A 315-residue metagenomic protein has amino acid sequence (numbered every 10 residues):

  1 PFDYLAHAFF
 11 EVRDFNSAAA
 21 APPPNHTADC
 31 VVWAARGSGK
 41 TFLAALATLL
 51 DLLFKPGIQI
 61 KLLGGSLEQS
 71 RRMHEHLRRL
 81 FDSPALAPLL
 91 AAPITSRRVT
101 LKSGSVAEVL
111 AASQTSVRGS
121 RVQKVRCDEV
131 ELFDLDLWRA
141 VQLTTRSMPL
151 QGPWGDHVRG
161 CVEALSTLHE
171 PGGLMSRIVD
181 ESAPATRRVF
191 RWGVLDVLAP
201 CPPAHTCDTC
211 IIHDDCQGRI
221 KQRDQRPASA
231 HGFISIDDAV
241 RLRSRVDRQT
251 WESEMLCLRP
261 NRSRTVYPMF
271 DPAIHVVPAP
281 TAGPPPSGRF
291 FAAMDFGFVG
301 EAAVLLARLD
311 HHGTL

Functional and structural regions predicted by a protein language model:
P1-C30: Conserved pre-motif I regulatory segment
N25-A47: Walker A/P-loop
I58-L77: Conserved Walker A/P-loop ATP-binding site and its immediately adjacent core in helicase/helicase-like ATPase domains
E75-Q123: Inter-Walker segment of RecA-like/P-loop motor cores
F81-P84, P88-L89, L132-D238: ASCE P-loop NTPase helicase motor core
L101-K102, P286, L305-L315: Nucleic-acid-processing active sites and adjacent nucleic-acid-binding tracks, predominantly divalent metal-dependent
D128-E129: Walker B catalytic acidic pair
C201-M294: ATPase catalytic-site recognition across NTP-hydrolyzing enzymes
